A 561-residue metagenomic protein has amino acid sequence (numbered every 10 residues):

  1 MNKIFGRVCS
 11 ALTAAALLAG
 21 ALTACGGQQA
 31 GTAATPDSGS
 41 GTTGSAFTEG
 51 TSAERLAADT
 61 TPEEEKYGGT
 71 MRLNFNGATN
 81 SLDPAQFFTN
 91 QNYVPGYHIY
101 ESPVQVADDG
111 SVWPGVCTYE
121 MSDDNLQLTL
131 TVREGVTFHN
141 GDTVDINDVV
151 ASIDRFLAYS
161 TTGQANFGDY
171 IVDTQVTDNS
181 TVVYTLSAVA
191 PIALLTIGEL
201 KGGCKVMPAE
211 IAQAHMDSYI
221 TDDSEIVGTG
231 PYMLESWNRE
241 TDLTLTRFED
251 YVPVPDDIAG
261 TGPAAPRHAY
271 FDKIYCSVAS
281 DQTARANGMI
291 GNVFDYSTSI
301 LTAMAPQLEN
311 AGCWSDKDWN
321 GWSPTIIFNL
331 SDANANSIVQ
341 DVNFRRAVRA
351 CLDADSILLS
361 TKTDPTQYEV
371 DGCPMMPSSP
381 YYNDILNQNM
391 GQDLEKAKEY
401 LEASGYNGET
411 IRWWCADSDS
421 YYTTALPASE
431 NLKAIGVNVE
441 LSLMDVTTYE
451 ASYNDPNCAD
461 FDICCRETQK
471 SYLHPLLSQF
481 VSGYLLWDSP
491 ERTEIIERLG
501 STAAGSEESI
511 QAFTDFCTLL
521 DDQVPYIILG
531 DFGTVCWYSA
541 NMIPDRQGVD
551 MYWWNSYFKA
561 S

Functional and structural regions predicted by a protein language model:
A57-E64, L126, R346, L358 (+3 more regions): Extracytoplasmic/peripheral linker and loop segments enriched in polar/acidic and small residues with frequent Thr/Pro
R72-D123, D154, V227: N-terminal lobe/hinge region of extracytoplasmic solute-binding protein
D108-S111, L200-K273, T283, E395 (+1 more regions): Gly/Pro-rich hinge or "lid" segments in bacterial periplasmic/extracellular proteins
N166-A214, P231-N238: Surface-exposed binding/hinge segments that line and control ligand-binding clefts or catalytic entry sites
Y232, P365-A403, S420-Y421: Structural transition elements
P253-Q307, N438: Ligand-site clamp/hinge motif
I338-S379, T423-T424, L520-G530: Periplasmic-binding protein-like
Y538-S561: Long beta-strand-rich cores associated with HINT superfamily self-processing modules
